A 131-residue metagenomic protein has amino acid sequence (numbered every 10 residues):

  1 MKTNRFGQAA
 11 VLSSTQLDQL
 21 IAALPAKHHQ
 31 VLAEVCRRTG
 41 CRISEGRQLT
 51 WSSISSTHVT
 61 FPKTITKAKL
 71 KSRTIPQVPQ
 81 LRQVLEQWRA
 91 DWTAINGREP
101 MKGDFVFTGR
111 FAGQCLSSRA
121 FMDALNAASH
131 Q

Functional and structural regions predicted by a protein language model:
M1-K2, G40-S44, E86-W88, A127-A128: N-terminal DNA-binding recognition helix of tyrosine site-specific recombinases/integrases
N4-F6, A10-I43, M101: Basic, Lys/Arg- and aromatic-enriched nucleic-acid-binding interface segment
Q8, L20, K71-R73, A112: Residues marking the start of alpha-helices
V11, L17, V78-Q131: Active-site/catalytic core of tyrosine-dependent DNA strand-transfer enzymes
Q16, T39, Q48-E86, A90: Conserved tyrosine-mediated DNA breakage-rejoining catalytic core shared by Y-recombinases
